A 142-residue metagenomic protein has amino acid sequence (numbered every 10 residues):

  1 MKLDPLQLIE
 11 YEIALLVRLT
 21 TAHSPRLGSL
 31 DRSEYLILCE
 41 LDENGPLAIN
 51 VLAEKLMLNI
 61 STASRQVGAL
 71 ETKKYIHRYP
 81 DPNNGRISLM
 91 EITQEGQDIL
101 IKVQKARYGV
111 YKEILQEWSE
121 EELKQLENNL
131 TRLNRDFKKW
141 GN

Functional and structural regions predicted by a protein language model:
M1-R32: N-terminal leader segment of winged-helix/HTH proteins
P5, I37, V110-Y111: Hydrophobic alpha-helical segments typical of transmembrane helices and their membrane-interface/capping positions
T21-T62, T72-K73, L89: N-terminal helix-turn-helix DNA-binding core of bacterial DNA-binding proteins
Q66-A69, N129: Residues within the DNA-recognition helix of helix-turn-helix
A69-Q125: Charged, amphipathic alpha-helical coiled-coil/dimerization segments
K124-N142: Exposed, interaction-prone assembly regions rather than primary DNA-binding/catalytic cores
